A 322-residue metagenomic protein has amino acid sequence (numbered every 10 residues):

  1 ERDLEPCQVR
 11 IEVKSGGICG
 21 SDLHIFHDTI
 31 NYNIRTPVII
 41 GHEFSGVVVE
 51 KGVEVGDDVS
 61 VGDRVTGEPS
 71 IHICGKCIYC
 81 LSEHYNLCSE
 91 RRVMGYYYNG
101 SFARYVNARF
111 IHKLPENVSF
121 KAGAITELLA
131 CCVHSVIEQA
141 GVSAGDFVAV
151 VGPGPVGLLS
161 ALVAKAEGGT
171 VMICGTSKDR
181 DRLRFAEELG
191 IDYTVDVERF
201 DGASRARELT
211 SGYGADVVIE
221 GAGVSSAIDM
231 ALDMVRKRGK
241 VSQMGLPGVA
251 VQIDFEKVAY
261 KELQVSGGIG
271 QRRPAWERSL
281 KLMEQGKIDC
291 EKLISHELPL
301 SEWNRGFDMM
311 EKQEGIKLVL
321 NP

Functional and structural regions predicted by a protein language model:
R2-G16, T29-I78, H112-N117: Glycine-rich beta-strand-centered segment in the early N-terminal region that forms part of a ligand/cofactor-binding
D22, A161, L183, I228-L232 (+1 more regions): Generic hydrophobic/aromatic pocket-lining and core-packing "Φ" positions
T29, G175-D179, P247, Q271: Residues in the short beta-alpha loop(s) of Rossmann-like NAD(P)-binding domains
I73-V151: NAD(P)H dinucleotide-binding glycine-rich loop of Rossmann-like/cofactor-binding domains, especially the beta1-alpha1
V118-F200, S204: Mid-domain Rossmann-like dinucleotide-binding core that forms the NAD(H)/NADP(H) cofactor-binding site
A140-A144, M172, E188-Q264: Glycine-rich cofactor phosphate-binding loops and adjacent beta1-alpha1 units of small-molecule cofactor enzyme domains
L159, F200-D201, R205-E208, S225 (+2 more regions): C-terminal hydrophobic helical "lid"/dimerization subdomain of Rossmann-like NAD(P)H-dependent oxidoreductases
